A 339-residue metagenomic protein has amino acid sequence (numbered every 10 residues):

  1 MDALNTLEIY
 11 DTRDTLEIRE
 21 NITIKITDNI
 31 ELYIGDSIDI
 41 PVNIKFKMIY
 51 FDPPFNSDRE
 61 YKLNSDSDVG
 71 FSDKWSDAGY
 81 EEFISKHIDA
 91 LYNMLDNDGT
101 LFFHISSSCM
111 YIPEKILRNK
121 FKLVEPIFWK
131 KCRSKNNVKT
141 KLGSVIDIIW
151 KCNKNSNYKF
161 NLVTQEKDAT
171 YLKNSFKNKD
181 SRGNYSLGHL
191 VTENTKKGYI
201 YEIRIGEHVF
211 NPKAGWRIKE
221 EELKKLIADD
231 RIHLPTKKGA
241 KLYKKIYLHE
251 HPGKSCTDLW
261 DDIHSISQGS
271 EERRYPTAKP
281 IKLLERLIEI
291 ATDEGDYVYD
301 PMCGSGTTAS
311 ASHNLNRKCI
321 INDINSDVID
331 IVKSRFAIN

Functional and structural regions predicted by a protein language model:
M1-K333, A337-I338: Core catalytic lobe of class I
